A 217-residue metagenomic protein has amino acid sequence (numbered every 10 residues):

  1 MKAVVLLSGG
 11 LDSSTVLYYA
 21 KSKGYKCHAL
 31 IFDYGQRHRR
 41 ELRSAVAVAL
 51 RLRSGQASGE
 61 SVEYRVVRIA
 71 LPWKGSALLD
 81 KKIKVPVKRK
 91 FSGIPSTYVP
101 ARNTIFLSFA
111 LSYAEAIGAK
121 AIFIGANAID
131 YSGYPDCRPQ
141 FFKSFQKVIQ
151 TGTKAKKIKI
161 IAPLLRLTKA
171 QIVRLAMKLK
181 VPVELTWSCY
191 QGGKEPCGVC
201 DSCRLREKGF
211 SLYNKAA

Functional and structural regions predicted by a protein language model:
M1-L179: ATP-dependent adenylation/nucleotidyltransferase module used to activate substrates
A3, E63, L185, V199-D201: A generic secondary-structure signal marking the coil-to-beta-strand transition
T153, S211-N214: Short amphipathic alpha-helical interaction/hinge segments
A176-K178, V183-G192: Short, intrinsically disordered, charge-biased short linear motifs at domain edges
W187-K208: Local cysteine-cluster metal-coordination motifs and their immediate loop/turn environment, predominantly Fe-S cluster
G192-G193, N214-A217: Short cysteine/histidine-rich metal-coordination sites, predominantly Zn2+-binding motifs
